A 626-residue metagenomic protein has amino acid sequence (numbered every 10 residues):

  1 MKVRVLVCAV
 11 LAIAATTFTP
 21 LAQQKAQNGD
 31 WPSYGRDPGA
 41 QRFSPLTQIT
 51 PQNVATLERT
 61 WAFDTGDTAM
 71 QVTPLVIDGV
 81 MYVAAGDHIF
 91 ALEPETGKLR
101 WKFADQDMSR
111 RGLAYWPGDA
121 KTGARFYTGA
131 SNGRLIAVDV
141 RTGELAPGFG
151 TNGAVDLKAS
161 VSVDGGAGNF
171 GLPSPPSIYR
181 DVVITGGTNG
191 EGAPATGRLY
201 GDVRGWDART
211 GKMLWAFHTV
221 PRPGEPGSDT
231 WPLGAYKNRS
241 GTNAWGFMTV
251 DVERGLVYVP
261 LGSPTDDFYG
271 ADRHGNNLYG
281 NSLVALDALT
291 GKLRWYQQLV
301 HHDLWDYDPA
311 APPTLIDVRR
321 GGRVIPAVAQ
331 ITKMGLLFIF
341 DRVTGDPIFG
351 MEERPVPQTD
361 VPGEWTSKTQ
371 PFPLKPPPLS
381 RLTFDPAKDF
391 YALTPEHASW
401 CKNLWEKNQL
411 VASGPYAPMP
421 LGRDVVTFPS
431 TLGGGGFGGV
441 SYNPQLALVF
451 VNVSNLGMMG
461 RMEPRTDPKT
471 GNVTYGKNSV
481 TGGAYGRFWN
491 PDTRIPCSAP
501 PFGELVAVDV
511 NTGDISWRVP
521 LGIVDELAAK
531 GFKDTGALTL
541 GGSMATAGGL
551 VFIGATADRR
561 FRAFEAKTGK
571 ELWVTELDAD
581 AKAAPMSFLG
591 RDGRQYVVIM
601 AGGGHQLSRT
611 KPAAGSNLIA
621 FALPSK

Functional and structural regions predicted by a protein language model:
V7-T17: Bacterial N-terminal signal peptides
F18-T47, S367-S399: N-terminal pre-domain segments of enzymes
W31-G35, D67-G86, M108-R134, G168-A195 (+11 more regions): Repeat-blade elements of multi-bladed beta-propeller folds
A40, S44-D119, F126-T151, V155-K158 (+1 more regions): N-terminal cofactor/phosphate-binding cores enriched in small/glycine residues, especially glycine-rich loops such as
T60, K98-K102, E144-P147, D156 (+5 more regions): A structural motif specific to WD40 beta-propellers
A62-T73, K102-T122, T151-P175, H218-F247 (+9 more regions): Extracytoplasmic beta-rich repeat domains
V138, T142-G143, L199-M213, R273-K292 (+5 more regions): Beta-propeller blade signature
P312-V361, A566, M600, P612 (+1 more regions): Phosphate/diphosphate-binding loops
